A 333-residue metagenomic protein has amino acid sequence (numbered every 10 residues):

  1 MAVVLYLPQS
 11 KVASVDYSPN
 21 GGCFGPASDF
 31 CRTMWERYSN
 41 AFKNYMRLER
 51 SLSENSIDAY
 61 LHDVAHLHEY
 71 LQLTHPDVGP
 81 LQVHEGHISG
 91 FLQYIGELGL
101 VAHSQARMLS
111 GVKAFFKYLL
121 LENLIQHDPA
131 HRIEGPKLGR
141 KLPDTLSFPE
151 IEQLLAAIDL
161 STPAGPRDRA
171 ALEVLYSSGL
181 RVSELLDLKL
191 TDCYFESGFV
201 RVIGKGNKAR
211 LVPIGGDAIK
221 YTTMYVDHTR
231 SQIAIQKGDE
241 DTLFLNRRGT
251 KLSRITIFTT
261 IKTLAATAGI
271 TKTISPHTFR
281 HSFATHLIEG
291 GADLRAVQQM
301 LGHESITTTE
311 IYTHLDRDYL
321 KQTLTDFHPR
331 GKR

Functional and structural regions predicted by a protein language model:
A2-G22, P26-R333: Conserved catalytic core of the tyrosine transesterase superfamily
